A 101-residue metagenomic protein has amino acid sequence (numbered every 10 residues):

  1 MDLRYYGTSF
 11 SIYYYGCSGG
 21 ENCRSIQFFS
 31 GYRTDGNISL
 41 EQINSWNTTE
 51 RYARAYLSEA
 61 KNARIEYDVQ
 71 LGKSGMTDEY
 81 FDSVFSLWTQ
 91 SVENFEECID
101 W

Functional and structural regions predicted by a protein language model:
M1-Y32: N-terminal catalytic cores of peptidoglycan-degrading enzymes
Y5, Y15-C17, C23, S45-R51 (+1 more regions): Bulky hydrophobic/aromatic packing residues
G7-F10, S39, Q70: Poly-acidic low-complexity segments
I12, E21, N37, S74-M76: Intrinsically disordered, low-complexity acidic/polar segments
R24-E66: Short, internal acidic amphipathic alpha-helical interface segments that mediate docking to partner proteins
A53-V92: A short, solvent-exposed beta-edge/loop patch
E93-W101: Flexible helix-coil linker/hinge segments at domain or subdomain boundaries
